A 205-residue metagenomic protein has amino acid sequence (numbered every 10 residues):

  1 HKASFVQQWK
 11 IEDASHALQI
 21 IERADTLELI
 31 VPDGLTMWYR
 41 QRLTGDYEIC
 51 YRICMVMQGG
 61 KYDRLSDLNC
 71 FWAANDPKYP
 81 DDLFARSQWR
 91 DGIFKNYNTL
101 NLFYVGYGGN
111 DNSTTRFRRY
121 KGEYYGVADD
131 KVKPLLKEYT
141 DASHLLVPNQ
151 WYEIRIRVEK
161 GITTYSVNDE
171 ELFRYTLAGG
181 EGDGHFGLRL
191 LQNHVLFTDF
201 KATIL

Functional and structural regions predicted by a protein language model:
H1-L205: Extracellular glycan-recognition regions
